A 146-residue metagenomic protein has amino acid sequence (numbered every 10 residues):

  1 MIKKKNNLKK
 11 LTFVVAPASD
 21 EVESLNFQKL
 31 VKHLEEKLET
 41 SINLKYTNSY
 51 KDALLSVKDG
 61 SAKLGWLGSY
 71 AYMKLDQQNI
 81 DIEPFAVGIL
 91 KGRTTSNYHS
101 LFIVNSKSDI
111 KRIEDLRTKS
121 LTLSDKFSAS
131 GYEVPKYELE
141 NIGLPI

Functional and structural regions predicted by a protein language model:
M1-N7: Bacterial Sec-exported substrate-binding components of ABC uptake systems
L8, T12-E35, T47, Y70 (+1 more regions): Bilobed "Venus flytrap"/periplasmic-binding protein-like clamshell domains and structurally analogous long
K37-S41, S61, W66, D76-N79 (+3 more regions): Sec/Tat-exported extracytoplasmic proteins
L44-L55, I146: Short helix-initiation/N-cap motifs at beta->coil->alpha
S49, S69, I89: Residues that line or immediately flank small-molecule/substrate-binding pockets and catalytic motifs
K51-G65, K74, Q78-N79, N97-Y98 (+1 more regions): Short helices/loops that flank or line small-molecule/ion binding pockets
L67, D81-P84, I110: Short helix C-cap/helix-to-loop transition motifs enriched in small/turn-promoting residues
L75-I89: Ligand-binding "clamshell"
